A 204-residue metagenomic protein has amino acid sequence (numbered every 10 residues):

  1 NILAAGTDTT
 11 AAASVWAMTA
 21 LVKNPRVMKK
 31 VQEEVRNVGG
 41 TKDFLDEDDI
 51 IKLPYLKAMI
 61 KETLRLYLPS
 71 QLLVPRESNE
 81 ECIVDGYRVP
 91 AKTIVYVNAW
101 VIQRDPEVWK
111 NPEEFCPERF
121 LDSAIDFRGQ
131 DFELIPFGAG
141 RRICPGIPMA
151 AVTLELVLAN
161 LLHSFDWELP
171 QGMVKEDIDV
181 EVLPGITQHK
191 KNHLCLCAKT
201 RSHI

Functional and structural regions predicted by a protein language model:
N1-E34, T63, P90-N98, I135 (+3 more regions): Central I-helix of cytochrome P450 enzymes
N1-S14, K42, D46-D49, L53 (+3 more regions): Conserved cytochrome P450 catalytic core segment spanning the I/J/K helices
T9, I94, V101-Q103, D122 (+4 more regions): Conserved beta-strand elements of beta-rich interaction domains across eukaryotes, especially beta-propellers
P25-V27, I147-T187: Cytochrome P450 heme-binding "Cys pocket" and the immediately downstream C-terminal segment
D46-Y87, P106, E113: Conserved cytochrome P450 K-helix E-x-x-R motif and the immediately C-terminal K′/meander segment
Y67, V97-I125: Conserved cytochrome P450 K-helix/beta-meander segment immediately N-terminal to the heme-binding cysteine loop
S123-L154, D179-P184: Cytochrome P450 heme-thiolate "Cys pocket" and heme-binding signature region
W167, I186-I204: C-terminal helix/juxtamembrane-tail motif
